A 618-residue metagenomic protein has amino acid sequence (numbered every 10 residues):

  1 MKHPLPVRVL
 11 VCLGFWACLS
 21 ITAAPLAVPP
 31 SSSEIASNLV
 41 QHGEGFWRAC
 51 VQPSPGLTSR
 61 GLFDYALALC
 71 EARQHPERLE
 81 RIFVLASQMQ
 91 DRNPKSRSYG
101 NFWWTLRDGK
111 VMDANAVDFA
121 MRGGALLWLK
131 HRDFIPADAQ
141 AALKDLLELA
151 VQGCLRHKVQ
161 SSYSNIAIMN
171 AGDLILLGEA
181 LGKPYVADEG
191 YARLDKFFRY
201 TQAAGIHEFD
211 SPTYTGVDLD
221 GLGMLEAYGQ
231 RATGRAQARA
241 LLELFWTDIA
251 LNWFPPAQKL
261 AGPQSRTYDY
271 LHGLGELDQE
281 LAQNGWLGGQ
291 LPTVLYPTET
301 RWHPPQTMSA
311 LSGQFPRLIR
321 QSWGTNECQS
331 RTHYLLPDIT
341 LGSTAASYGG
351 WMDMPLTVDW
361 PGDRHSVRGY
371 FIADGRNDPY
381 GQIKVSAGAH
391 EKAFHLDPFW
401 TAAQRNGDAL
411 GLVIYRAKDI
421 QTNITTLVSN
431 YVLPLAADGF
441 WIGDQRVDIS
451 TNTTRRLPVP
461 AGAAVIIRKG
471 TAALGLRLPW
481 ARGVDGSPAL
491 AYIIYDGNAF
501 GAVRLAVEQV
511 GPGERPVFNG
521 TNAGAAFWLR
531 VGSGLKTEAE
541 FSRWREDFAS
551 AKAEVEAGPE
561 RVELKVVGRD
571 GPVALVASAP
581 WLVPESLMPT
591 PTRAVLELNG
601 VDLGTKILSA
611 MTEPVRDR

Functional and structural regions predicted by a protein language model:
M1-L5: N-terminal secretory signal peptides that target proteins for export/translocation
V9-S20: Bacterial N-terminal signal peptides
A23-A27: Boundary at the C-terminal end of the N-terminal hydrophobic targeting segment
P30-E34: Non-catalytic protein-protein interaction scaffold segments in large eukaryotic complex-forming proteins
P53-Q230: Aromatic-lined, polymer-binding surfaces characteristic of secreted/periplasmic polysaccharide-degrading enzymes
A232-S343: Carbohydrate-active enzyme catalytic cores, enriched for enzymes that act on polyanionic acidic polysaccharides
G313-D397: Non-catalytic interaction/regulatory modules that flank or connect domains
V385-R618: Extended repeat-based interaction scaffolds and adjacent low-complexity, acidic/S/T/P-biased segments that form broad
